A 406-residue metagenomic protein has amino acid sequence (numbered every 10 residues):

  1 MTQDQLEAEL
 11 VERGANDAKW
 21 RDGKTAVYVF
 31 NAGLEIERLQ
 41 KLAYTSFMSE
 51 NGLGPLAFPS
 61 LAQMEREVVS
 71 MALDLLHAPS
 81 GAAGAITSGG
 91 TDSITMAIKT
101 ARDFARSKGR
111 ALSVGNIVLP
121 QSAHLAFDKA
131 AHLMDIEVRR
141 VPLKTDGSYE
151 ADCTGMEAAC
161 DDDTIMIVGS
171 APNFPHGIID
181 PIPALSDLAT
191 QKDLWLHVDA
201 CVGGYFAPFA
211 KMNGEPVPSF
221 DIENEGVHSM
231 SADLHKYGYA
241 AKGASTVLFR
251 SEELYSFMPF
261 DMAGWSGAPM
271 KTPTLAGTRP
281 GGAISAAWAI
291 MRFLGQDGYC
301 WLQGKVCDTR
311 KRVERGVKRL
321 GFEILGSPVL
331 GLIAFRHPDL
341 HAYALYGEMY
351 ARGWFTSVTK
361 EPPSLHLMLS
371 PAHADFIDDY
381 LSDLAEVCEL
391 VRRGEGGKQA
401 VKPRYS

Functional and structural regions predicted by a protein language model:
M1-G81: N-terminal entrance/gating region of PLP-dependent enzymes' catalytic architecture
Q5, L39, P59, Q63 (+14 more regions): Conserved active-site and cofactor/substrate-binding residues in soluble primary-metabolism enzymes
A8, D261-G277, G298-G304, K311-R404: Conserved C-terminal alpha-helix-loop-beta "cap" of PLP-dependent enzymes that closes/shapes the active-site mouth
L34-R38, S88-W265, P269, G347 (+1 more regions): Conserved PLP-enzyme active-site core in the AAT-like
S49-L56, P79-A85, V114, R139-P142 (+5 more regions): Glycine- and acidic
D74, K99-D103, W288-F293: Short glycine/serine- and small hydrophobic-enriched flexible loop segments
D74-A82, S107-G109, V317-L325, G396: Surface-exposed helix-capping loop/turn segments at secondary-structure junctions
M212-V329, R336-P338, R404-S406: Active-site C-terminal subdomain of aminotransferase-like
